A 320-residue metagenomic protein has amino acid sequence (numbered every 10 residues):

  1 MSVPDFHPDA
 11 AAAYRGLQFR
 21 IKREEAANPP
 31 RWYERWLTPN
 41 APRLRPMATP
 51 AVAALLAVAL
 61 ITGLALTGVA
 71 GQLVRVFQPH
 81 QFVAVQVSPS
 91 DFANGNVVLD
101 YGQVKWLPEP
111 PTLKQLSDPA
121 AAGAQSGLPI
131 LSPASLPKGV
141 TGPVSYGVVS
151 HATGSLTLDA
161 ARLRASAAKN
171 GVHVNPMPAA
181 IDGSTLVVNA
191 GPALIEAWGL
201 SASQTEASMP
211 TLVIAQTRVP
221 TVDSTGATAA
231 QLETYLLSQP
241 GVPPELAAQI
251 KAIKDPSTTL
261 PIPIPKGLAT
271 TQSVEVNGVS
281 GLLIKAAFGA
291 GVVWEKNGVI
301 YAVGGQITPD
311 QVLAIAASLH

Functional and structural regions predicted by a protein language model:
S2-L44: Positively biased amphipathic helices and basic secretion/translocation or surface-docking motifs that either flank
Y33-H320: Intrinsically disordered, low-complexity prosegments and terminal tails associated with secretory/extracytoplasmic
